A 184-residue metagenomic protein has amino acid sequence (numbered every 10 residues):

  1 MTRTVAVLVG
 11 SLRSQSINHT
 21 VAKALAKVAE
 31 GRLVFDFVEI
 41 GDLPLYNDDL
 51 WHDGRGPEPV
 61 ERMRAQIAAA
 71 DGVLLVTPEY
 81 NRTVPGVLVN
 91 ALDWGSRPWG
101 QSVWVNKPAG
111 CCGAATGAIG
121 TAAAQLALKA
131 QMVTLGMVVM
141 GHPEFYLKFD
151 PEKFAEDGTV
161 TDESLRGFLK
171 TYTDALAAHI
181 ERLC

Functional and structural regions predicted by a protein language model:
T2-R32: N-terminal beta1-alpha1 ligand-phosphate binding loop
L8-G10, V38, C112: Short hydrophobic segments within beta-strands
E30-D36, M137-V138: A generic structural motif
D36-L45, E144-P151: Short connector loops at secondary-structure junctions
I40-P57, F154: N-terminal beta-loop-helix "entrance" segment that forms/cooperates in small-molecule cofactor or anionic ligand
R55-G136: Helix-loop-strand module that forms the ligand-binding subsite of alpha/beta enzymes
V138-C184: Glycine-rich phosphate/pyrophosphate-binding loop and the adjoining helix
